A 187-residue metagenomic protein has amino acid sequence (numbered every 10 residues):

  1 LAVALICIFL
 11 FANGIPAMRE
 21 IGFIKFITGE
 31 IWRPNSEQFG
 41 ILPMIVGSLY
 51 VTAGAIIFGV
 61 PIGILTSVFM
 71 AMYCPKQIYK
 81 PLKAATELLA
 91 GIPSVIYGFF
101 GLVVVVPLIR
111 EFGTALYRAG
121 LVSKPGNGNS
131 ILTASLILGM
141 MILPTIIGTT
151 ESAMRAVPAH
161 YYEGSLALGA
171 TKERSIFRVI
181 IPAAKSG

Functional and structural regions predicted by a protein language model:
L1-I8: N-terminal signal-anchor/first transmembrane alpha helix
E20-F39, F99-M140: Membrane-interfacial helix termini and adjacent extracytoplasmic/periplasmic loops of multi-pass transporters
Q38, L42, V46, I78-L82 (+7 more regions): Alpha-helical membrane-protein architecture signal
I41-F69: Transmembrane alpha-helix signature in integral membrane proteins
M44, S48, A84-E87, G91 (+2 more regions): Residue-level signal for discrete positions within transmembrane alpha-helices of multi-pass small-molecule
I62-G101: Cytoplasmic-entry segments and transmembrane alpha-helices of multi-pass inner-membrane transporters
P93, L168-G169, P182: Glycine/proline-centered hinge or cleavage motifs at structural transition points of membrane proteins
T150-E163, T171: Membrane-helix/interface signature in polytopic inner-membrane proteins
